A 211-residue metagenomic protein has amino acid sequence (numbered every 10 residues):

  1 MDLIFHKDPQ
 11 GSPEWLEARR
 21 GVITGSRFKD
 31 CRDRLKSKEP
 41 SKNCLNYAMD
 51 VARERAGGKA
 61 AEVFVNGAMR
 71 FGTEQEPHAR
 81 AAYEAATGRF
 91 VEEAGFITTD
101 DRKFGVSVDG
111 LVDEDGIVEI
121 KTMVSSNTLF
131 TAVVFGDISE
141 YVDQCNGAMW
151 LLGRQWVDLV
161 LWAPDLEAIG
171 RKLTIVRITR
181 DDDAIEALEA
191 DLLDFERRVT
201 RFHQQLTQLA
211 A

Functional and structural regions predicted by a protein language model:
M1-E74, L209-A211: Charged, glycine-rich intrinsically disordered N-terminal tails and low-complexity linkers that flank
D2, H78-A81, V160-D165: Intrinsically disordered, low-complexity boundary segments flanking structured domains
M49, R80, C145: Generic structural marker for isolated residues within well-ordered, non-membrane alpha-helices of soluble domains
M69-V91: Acidic-basic catalytic patches of nuclease active cores, encompassing PD-(D/E)XK and other metal-cofactor nuclease
T87-V108, V112-E196: Nucleic-acid nuclease catalytic cores
L188-A211: Non-catalytic C-terminal interaction segments of nucleic acid-processing enzymes
